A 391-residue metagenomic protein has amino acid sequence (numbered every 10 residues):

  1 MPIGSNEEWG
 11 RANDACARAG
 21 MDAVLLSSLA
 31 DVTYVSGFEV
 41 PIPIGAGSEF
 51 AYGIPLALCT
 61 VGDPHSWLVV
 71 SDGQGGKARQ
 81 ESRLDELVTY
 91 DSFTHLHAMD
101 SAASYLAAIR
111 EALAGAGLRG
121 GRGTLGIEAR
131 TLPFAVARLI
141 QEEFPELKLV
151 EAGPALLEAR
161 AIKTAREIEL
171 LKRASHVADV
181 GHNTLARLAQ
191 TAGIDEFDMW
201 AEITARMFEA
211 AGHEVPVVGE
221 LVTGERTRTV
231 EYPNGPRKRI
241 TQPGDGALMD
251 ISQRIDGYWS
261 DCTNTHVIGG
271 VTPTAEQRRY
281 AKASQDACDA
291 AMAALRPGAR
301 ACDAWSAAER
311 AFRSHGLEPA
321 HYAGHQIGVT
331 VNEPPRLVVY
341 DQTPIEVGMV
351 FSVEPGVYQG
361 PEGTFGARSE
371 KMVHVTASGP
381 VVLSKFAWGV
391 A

Functional and structural regions predicted by a protein language model:
M1-A391: Active-site neighborhoods and metal-handling regions in enzymes and metal-associated proteins
